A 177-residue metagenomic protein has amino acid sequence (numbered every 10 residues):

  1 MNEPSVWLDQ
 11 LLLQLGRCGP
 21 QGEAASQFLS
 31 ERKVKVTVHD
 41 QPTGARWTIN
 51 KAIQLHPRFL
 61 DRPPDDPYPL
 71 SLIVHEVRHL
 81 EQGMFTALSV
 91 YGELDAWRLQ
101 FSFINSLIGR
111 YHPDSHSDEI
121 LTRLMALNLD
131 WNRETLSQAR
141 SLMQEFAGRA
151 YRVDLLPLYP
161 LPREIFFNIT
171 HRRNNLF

Functional and structural regions predicted by a protein language model:
M1-V38: A metal-dependent hydrolase signature that marks the N-terminal structural subdomain at the beginning of catalytic folds
P4-D9, Q21-A25, S117-I120, T135-A139 (+1 more regions): Short amphipathic alpha-helical segments that mediate assembly, nucleic-acid/protein binding, or membrane association
L12, S26, F101, L121 (+3 more regions): Residue-level detector of alpha-helical secondary structure
T37-D66, L80: Active-site scaffold of zinc-dependent metalloenzymes
R62-L70, S89-E93: Solvent-exposed, acidic/flexible segments
S71-M84: Active-site recognition of the HExxH zinc-binding catalytic motif
L88-M125: Post-HExxH zinc-binding segment in Zn-dependent metallohydrolases
N132-F177: Pan-zinc metallopeptidase signature
